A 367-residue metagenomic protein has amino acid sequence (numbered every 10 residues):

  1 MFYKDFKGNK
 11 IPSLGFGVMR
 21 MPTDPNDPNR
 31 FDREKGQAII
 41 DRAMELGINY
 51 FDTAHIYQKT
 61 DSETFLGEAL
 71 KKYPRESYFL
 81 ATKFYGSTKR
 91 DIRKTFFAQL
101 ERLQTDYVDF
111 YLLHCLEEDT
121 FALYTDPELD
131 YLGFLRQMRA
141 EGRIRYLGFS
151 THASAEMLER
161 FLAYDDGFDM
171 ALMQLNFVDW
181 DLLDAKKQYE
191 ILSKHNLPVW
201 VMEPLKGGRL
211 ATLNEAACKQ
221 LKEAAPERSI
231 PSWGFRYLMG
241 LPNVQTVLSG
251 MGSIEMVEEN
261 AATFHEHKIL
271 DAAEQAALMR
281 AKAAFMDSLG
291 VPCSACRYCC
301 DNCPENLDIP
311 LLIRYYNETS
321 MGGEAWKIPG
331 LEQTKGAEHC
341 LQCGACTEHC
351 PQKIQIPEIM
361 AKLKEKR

Functional and structural regions predicted by a protein language model:
M1-Y78, A140: N-terminal binding-site loop/beta-alpha segment at the start of enzyme catalytic domains that lines or forms
F2, K35, I39, S62-A69 (+7 more regions): A general structural detector for well-ordered alpha-helical segments in enzyme core domains, enriched
P12-F16, F51-T53, Y78-T82, V108-L113 (+4 more regions): Hydrophobic faces of well-ordered beta-strands that scaffold small-molecule active sites in alpha/beta enzyme cores
P22-D24, S87-M202, L213-K219, A225-P226 (+1 more regions): Glycine/proline-rich, positively charged, aromatic-decorated active-site loop/lid region on the catalytic face
M44, N49, E68, Y164-G167 (+1 more regions): Structured C-terminal cap/extension of enzyme domains
Y57, D61, F84-S87, H152-A153 (+3 more regions): Short beta->alpha linker loops
K59, S154-E156, G207-R209: Active-site environment of divalent metal-dependent phosphoester hydrolases
K72-F79, F84, R90-D91: N-terminal glycine-rich cofactor-binding segment that shapes the pocket for flavin-like pterin cofactors
